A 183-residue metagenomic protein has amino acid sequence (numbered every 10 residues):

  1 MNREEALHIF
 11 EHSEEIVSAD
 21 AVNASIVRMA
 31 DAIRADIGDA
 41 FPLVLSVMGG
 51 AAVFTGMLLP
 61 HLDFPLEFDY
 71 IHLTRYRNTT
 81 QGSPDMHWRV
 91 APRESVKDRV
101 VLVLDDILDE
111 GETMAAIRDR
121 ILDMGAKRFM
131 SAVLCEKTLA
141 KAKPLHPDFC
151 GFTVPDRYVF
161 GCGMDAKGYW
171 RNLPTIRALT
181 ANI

Functional and structural regions predicted by a protein language model:
M1-I183: PRPP-associated nucleotide enzymes
